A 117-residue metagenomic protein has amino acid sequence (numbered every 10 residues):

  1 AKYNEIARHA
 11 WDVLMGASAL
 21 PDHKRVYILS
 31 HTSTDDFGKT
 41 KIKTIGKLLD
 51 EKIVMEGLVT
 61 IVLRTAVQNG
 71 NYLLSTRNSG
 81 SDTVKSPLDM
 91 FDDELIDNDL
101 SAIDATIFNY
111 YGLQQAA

Functional and structural regions predicted by a protein language model:
A1-V54: P-loop NTPase motor core
S33-A117: Conserved GTP-binding G-domain of TRAFAC-class P-loop NTPases and closely related GTPase folds
